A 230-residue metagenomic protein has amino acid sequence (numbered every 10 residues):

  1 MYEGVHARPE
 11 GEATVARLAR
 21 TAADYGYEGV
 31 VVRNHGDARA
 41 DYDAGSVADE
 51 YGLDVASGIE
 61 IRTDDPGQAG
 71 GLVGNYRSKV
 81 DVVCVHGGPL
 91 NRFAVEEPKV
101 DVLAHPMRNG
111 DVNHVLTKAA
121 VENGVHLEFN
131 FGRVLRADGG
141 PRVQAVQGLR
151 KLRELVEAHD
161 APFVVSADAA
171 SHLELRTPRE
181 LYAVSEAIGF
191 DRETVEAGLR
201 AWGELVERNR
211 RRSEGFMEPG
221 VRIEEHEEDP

Functional and structural regions predicted by a protein language model:
M1-G140, A145-R150, G215-H226: Extended substrate/RNA-proximal surfaces in nucleic-acid metabolism proteins
A13, R17, Q147, R176 (+3 more regions): Conserved active-site and cofactor/substrate-binding residues in soluble primary-metabolism enzymes
R77-V83, L152-P162, E180-A197: Structural recognition of alpha->loop->beta junctions
D160-L175: Short acidic/histidine-rich active-site segments
R179, A183-P230: Mid-to-C-terminal alpha-helical segments outside catalytic/metal-binding sites
